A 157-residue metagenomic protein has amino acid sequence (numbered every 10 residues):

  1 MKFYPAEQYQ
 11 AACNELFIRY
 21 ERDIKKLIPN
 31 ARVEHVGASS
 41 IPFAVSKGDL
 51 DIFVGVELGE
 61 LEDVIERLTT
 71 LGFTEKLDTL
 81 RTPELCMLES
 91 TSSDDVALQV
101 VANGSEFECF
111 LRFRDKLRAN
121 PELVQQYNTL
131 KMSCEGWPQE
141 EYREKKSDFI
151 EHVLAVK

Functional and structural regions predicted by a protein language model:
M1-E34, K157: Helical scaffold of the NTase/Pol beta-like nucleotidyltransferase catalytic core
P5-A11, F53, R112-K116: Short histidine-centered catalytic/ligand-binding loop motif
E21-E60: Active-site nucleotide-donor binding segment shared across nucleotidyl transfer reactions
V45-D49, L68, T91-D95: Short connector loops at helix/strand junctions that flank enzyme active sites, especially segments positioning acidic
G59, V64, S90-S92: A solvent-exposed interaction/effector surface
D63-G72: Short amphipathic alpha-helices in soluble, non-transmembrane regions that often serve as interface/regulatory elements
F73-S105: Conserved catalytic core of two-metal-ion nucleotidyltransferases
E106-K157: Catalytic cores of NTP-dependent nucleotidyl/adenyl transfer enzymes across multiple folds
